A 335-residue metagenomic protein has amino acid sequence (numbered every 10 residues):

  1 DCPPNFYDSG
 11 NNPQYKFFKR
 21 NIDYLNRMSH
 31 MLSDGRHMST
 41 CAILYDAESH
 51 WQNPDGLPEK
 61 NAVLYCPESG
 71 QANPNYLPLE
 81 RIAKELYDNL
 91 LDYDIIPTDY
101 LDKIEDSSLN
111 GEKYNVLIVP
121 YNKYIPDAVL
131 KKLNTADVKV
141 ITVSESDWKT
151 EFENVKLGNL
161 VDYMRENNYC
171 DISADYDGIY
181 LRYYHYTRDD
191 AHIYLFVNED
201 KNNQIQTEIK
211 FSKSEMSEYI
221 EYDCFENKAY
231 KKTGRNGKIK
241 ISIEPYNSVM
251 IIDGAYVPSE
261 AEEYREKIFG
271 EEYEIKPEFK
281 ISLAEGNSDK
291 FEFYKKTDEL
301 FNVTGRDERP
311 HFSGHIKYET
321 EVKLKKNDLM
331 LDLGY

Functional and structural regions predicted by a protein language model:
D1-G314, K323-D328, G334: Carbohydrate-binding surfaces of carbohydrate-active enzymes
I316-Y318: Hydrophobic core residues within well-ordered beta-strands of beta-rich domains
